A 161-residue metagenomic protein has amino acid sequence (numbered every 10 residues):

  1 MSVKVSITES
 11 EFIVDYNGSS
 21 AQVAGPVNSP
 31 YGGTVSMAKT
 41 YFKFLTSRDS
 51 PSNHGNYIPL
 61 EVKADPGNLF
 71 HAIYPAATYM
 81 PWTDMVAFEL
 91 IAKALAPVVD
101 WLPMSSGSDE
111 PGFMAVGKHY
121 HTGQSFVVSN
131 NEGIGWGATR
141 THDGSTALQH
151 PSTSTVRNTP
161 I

Functional and structural regions predicted by a protein language model:
M1-I161: Glycine/proline-enriched, intrinsically flexible loops and inter-domain linkers
